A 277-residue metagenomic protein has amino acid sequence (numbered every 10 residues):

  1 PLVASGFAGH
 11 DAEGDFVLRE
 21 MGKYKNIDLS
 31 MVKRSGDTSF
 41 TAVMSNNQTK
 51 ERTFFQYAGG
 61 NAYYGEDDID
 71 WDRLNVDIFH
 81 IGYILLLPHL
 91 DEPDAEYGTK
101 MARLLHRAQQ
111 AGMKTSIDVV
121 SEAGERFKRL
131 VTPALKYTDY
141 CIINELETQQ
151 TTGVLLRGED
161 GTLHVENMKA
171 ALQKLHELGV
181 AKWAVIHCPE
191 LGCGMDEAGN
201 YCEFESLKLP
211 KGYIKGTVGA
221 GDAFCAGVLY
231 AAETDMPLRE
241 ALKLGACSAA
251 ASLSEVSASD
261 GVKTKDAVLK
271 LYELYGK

Functional and structural regions predicted by a protein language model:
P1-F7: A short, small-residue-rich loop immediately preceding and capping a beta-strand
F7, D15-R34, F40, M44-E203 (+2 more regions): Ribokinase/PfkB-type carbohydrate-kinase core domain
A12: Ligand-binding beta-strand-loop-alpha-helix segment within the catalytic cores of soluble metabolic enzymes
V180-W183, K208-Y275: Conserved post-catalytic alpha-helical subdomain immediately downstream of the catalytic base and nucleotide-binding
